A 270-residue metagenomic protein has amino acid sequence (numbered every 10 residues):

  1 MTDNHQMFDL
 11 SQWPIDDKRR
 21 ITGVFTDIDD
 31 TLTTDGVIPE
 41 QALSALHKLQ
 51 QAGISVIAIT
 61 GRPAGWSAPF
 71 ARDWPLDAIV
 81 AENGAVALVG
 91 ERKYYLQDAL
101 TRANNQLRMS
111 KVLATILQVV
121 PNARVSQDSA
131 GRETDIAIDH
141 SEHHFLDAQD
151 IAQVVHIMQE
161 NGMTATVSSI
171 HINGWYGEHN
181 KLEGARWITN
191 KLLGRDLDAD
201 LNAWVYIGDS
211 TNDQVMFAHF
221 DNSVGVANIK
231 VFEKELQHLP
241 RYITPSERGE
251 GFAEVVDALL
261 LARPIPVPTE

Functional and structural regions predicted by a protein language model:
M1-T26, E270: Non-catalytic pre-domain segments flanking phosphatase-related domains
P14, R19, P39, L182-E270: Mg2+-dependent phosphoryl-transfer enzymes with acidic/Ser/Thr/Gly-rich catalytic loops
V24, L49, I79, S223-G225 (+1 more regions): Short, well-ordered beta-strand core segments
D35-A130: Active-site phosphate-binding/coordination module
W74-P75, N83, N161, H219-F220 (+1 more regions): Short, structured coil segments at secondary-structure junctions
T115, V119-H219: Conserved acidic, metal-coordinating active-site core of Asp-based, Mg2+-dependent phosphoryl-transfer enzymes
